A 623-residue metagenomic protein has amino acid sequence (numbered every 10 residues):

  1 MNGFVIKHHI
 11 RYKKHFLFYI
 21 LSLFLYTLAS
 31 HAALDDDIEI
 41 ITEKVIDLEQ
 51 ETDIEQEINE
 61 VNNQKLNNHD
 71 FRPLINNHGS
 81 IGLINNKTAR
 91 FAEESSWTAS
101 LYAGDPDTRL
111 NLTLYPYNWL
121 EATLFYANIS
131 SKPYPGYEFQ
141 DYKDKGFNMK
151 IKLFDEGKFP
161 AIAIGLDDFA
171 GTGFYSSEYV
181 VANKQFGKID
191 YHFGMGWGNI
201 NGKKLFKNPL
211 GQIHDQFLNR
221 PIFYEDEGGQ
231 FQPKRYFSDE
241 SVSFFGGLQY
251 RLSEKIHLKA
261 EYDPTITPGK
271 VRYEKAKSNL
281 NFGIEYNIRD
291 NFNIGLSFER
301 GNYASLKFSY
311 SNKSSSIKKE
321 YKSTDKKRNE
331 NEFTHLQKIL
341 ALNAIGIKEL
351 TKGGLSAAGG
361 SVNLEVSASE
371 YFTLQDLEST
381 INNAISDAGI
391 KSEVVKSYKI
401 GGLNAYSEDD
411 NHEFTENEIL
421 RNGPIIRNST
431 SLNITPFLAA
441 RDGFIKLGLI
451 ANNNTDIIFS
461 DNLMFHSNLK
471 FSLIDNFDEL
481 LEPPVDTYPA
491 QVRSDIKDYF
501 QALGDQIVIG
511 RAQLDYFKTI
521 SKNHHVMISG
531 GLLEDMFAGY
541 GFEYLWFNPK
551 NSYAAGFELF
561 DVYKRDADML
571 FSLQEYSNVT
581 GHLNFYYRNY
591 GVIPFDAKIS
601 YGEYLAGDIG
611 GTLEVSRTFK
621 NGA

Functional and structural regions predicted by a protein language model:
M1-Y12: N-terminal secretory signal peptides that target proteins for export/translocation
F18-T27: Bacterial N-terminal signal peptides
A33-I41, V45-D47, D53-F174, F186-I189 (+11 more regions): Transmembrane beta-barrel domains of Gram-negative outer membranes and organellar outer membranes
I40-D47, D53, E57, I213-F217 (+8 more regions): Flexible, glycine-rich linker and terminal segments associated with outer-membrane beta-barrel/transport systems
T108-A127, Y142-E156, S176-W197, G211-N219 (+11 more regions): Feature captures outer-membrane beta-barrel proteins of Gram-negative bacteria and organelles
L110, S131-G136, G173, G202-L205 (+7 more regions): Outer-membrane beta-barrel proteins
I129-S131, F169, G198-G202, D263-T267 (+9 more regions): Structural signature of outer-membrane beta-barrel domains
S314-N331, F372, G401-D456, M464-F465 (+9 more regions): Gram-negative and organellar
